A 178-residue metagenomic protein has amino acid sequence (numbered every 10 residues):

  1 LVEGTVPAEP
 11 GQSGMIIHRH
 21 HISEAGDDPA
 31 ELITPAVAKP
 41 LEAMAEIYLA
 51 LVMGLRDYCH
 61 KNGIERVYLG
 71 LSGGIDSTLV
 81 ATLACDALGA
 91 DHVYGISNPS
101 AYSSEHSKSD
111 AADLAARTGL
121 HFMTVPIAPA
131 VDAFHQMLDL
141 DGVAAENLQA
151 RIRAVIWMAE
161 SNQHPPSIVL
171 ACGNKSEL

Functional and structural regions predicted by a protein language model:
L1-G70, D86: RNA-binding accessory domains that recognize and position tRNA/RNA substrates
V6-P29, H92-S97, A101-G142, A150 (+1 more regions): A conserved beta-strand->alpha-helix junction
A36-I47, C59, L71-S72, S103-H106 (+2 more regions): Catalytic cores of large soluble enzymes that bind and process phosphate-bearing ligands
R56-E65, D86, A90-V93, A133-Q136 (+1 more regions): Conserved helix-loop functional segments at active or binding sites
E65-A112: ATP-dependent adenylation/pyrophosphate-handling site
L69, T124, V169-C172: General beta-strand structural signal in soluble alpha/beta enzymes
L88, T118, L138-L178: Active-site adenylate/phosphate-handling loop in enzymes that bind or generate adenylated species
